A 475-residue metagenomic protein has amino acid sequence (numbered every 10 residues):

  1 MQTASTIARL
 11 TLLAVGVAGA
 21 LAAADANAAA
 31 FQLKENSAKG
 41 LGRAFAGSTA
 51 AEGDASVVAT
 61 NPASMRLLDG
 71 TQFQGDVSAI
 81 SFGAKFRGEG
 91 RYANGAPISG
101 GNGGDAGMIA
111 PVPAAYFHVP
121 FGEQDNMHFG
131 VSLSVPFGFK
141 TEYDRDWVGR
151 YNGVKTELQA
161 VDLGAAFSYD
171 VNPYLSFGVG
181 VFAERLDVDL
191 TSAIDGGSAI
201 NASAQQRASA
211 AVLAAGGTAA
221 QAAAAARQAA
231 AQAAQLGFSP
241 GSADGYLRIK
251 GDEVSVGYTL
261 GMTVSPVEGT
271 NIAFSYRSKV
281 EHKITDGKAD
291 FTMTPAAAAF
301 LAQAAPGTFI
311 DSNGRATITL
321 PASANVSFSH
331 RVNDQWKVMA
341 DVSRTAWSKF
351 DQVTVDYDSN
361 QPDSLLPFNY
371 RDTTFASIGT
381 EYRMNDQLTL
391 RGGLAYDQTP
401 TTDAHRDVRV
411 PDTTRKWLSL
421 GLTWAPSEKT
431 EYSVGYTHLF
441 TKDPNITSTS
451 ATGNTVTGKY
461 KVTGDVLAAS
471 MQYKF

Functional and structural regions predicted by a protein language model:
M1-N27: Gram-negative bacterial Sec-dependent N-terminal signal peptides
T6-R9, A18, Q32-S37, A51 (+1 more regions): Generic hydrophobic-segment detector
A14-G16, A50, V462: N-terminal hydrophobic alpha-helix used for membrane targeting or insertion
V15-A23, A63, V77, G392 (+1 more regions): Residue-level signal for alpha-helical transmembrane segments in multi-pass membrane proteins
A23-F129, L133-S134, P411-T413, T437: N-terminal, post-signal peptide beta-strand-biased segments of exported outer-membrane/organellar beta-barrel and other
N27-G40, A44, A110-F475: Outer-membrane beta-barrel porins/channels
